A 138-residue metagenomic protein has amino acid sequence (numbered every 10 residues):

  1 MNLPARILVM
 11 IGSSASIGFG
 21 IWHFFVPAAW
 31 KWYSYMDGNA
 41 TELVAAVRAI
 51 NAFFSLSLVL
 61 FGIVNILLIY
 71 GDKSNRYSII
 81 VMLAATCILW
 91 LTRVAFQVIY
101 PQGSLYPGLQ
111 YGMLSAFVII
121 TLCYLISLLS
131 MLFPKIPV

Functional and structural regions predicted by a protein language model:
N2-I17, S78-T86: Interfacial segments of alpha-helical transmembrane regions
S14, G20, V26-P27, E42-Y70 (+1 more regions): Core segments of alpha-helical transmembrane spans in multipass integral membrane proteins
F24-K31, V94-I99: C-terminal ends of transmembrane alpha-helices and the immediately adjacent extracellular/lumenal or cytosolic loop
A29-L43: Cytosolic, membrane-interface loops and tails of multi-pass inner-membrane proteins
G62-I80, V98-Q102: Juxtamembrane helix-break-helix junctions at the cytosolic face of small multi-pass alpha-helical membrane proteins
K73, V94-G112, L129-S130: Membrane-helix boundary connector in multi-pass membrane proteins
M113-L128: Final/C-terminal transmembrane alpha-helix of multipass membrane proteins
L125-V138: Juxtamembrane boundary at the C-terminal end of a transmembrane helix
